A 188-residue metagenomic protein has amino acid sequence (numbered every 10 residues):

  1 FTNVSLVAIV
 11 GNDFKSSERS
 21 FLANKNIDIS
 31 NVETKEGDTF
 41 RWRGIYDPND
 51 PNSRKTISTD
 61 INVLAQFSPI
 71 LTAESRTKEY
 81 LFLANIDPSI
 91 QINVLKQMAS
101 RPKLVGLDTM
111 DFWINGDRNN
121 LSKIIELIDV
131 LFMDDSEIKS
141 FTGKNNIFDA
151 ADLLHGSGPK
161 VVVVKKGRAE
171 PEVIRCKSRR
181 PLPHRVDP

Functional and structural regions predicted by a protein language model:
T2-F82, K96-P102: Conserved N-terminal subdomain of the carbohydrate kinase-like
L6-V10, G106-T109, F132-D135: Short internal beta-strands
G11-D13, N85-I90, M110-I114: Short beta->alpha connector loops
I61-Q66, T109-N115: Short gly/ser/thr-rich secondary-structure transition/capping motifs
F67, I90-Q91, D117, I147: Amphipathic coiled-coil/heptad-repeat helices and related helical stalk/stem segments that mediate oligomerization
F82, V105-G106, V163: Structural detector of well-ordered beta-strand residues that form the stable sheet scaffold of enzyme domains
A99-P102, D111-R180: Conserved phosphate/ATP/ADP-binding segment of small-molecule kinases
H184-P188: Short glycine/threonine-rich catalytic loop with a Thr-x-Gly-x-Asp
